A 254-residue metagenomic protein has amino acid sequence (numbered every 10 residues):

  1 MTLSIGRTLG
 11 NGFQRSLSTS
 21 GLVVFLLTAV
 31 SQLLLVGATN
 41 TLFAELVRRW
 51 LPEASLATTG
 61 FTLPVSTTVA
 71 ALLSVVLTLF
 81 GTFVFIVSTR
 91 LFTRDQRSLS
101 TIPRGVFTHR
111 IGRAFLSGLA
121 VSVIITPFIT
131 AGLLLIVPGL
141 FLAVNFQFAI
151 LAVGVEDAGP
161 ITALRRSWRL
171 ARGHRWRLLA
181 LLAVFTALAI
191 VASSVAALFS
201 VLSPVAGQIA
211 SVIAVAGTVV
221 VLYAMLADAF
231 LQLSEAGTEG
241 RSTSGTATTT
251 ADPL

Functional and structural regions predicted by a protein language model:
M1-I161, R165, R169-L254: Hydrophobic alpha-helical membrane segments
